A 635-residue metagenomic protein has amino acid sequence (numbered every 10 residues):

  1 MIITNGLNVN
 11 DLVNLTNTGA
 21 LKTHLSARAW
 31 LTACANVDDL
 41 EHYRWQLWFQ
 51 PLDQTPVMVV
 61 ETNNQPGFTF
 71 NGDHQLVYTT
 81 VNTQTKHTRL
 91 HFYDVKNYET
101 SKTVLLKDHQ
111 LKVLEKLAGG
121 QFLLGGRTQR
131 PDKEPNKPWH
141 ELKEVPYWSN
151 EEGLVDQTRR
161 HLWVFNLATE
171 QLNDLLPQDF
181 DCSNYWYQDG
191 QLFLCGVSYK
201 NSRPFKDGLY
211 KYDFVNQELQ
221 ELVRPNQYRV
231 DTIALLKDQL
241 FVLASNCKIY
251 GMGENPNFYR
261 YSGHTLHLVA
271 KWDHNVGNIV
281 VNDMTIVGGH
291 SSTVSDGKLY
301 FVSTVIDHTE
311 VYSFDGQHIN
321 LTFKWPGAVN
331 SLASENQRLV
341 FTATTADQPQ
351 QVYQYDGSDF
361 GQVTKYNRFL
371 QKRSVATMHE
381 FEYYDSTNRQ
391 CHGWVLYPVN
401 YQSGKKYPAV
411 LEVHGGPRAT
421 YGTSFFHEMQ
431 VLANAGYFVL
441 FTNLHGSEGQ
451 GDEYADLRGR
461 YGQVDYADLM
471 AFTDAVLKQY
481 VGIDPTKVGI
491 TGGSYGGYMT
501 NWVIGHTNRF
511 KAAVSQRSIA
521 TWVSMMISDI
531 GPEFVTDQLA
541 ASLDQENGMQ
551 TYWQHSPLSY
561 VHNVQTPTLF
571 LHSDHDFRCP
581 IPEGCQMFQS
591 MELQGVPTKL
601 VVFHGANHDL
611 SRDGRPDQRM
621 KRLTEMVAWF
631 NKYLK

Functional and structural regions predicted by a protein language model:
M1-T16, L52-Q54, L172-D174: A short helix->beta-strand "capping" segment at the edge of beta-propeller domains
N14-A27, V60-T80, T100, K107-T128 (+10 more regions): Conserved beta-propeller blade repeats
A33-V57: Beta-propeller domains
D39-W45, T83-T88, G153-R159, N201-D207 (+3 more regions): Short, solvent-exposed loop/turn segments at conserved positions within beta-propeller repeat blades
Q46-L52, H91-V95, R160-L167, D207-V215 (+2 more regions): Beta-propeller blade signature
R127-W163, P256-Y259, G361-Y366, T423-E428: Predominantly five- to eight-bladed beta-propeller fold
Y366-T486, G493, I527-S528: Cap/lid segment of the alpha/beta-hydrolase catalytic domain
L444-K635: Active-site-proximal cap/loop segments of hydrolase catalytic domains
